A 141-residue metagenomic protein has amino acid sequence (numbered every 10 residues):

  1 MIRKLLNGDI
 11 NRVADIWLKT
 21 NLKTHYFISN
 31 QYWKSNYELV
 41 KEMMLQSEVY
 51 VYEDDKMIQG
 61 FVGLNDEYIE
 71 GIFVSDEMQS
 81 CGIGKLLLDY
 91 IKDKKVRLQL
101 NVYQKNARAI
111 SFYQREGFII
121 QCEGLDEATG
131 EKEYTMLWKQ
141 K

Functional and structural regions predicted by a protein language model:
M1-D15: A short beta-loop-alpha structural element at the N-terminal edge of CoA-dependent acyl/N-acetyltransferase catalytic
D15-K41: Conserved GNAT-fold acetyl-CoA-binding loop/helix
E38-V51, Y68: A short helix-loop-beta-strand connector motif used in the catalytic cores of GNAT acetyltransferases and, in some
E48-G60: Conserved beta-hairpin
Y68-Q79, V102-Y103: A short, internal acetyl-CoA/4′-phosphopantetheine-binding micro-motif in the GNAT/acyltransferase core
S80-D93, S111-R115: Conserved acetyl-CoA-binding loop-helix of GNAT-fold acetyltransferases
D93-K105: Conserved GNAT acetyl-CoA-binding A-motif
Q114-E123: Conserved acetyl-CoA-binding loop of GNAT-fold acetyltransferases
